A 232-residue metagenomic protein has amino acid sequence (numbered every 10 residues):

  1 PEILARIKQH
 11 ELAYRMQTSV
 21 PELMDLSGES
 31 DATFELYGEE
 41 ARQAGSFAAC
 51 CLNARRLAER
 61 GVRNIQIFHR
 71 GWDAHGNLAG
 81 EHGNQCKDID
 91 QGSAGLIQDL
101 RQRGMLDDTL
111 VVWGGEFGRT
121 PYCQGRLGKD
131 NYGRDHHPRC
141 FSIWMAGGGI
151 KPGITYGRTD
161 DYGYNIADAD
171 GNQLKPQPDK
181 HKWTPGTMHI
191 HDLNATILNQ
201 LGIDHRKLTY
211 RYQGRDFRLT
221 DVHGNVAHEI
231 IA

Functional and structural regions predicted by a protein language model:
P1-A232: Ligand-binding pockets and gating/stacking loops
